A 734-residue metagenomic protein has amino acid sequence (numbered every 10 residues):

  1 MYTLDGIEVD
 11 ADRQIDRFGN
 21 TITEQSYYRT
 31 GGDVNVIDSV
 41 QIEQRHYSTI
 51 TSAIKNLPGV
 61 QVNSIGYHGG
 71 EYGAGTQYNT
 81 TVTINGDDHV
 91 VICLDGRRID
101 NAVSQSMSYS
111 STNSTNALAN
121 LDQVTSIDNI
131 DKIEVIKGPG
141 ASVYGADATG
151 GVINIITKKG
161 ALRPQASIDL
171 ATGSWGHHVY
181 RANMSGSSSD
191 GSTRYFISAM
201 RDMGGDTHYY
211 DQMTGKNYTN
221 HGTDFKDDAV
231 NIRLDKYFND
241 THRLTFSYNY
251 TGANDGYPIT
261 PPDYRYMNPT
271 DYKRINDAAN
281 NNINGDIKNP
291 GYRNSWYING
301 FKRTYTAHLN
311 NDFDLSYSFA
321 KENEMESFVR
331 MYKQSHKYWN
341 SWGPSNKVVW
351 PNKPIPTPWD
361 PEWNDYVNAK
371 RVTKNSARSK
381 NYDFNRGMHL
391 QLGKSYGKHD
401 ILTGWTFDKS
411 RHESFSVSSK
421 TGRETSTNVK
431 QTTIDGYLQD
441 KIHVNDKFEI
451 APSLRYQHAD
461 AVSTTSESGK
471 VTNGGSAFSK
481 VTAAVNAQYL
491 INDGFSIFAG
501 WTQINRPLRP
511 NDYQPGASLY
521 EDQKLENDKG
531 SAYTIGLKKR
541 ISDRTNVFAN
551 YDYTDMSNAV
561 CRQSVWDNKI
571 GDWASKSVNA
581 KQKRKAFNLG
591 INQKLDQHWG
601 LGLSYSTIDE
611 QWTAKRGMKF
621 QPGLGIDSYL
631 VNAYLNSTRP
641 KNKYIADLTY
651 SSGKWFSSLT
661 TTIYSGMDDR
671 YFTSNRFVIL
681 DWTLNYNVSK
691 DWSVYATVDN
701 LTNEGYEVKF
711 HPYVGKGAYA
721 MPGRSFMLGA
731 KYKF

Functional and structural regions predicted by a protein language model:
T23-E24, G31, T51-N101: Extracytoplasmic beta-strand/coil segments of soluble accessory domains associated with Gram-negative outer-membrane
I50-A53, T80-T83, C93, N120-Q123 (+3 more regions): N-terminal periplasmic accessory domains that precede and gate Gram-negative outer-membrane beta-barrel machines
T81-V82, R97-K137: Short acidic/polar hinge/loop motifs at secondary-structure boundaries that mediate gating or recognition
L162-R163, A171, N183-Y305: Periplasmic-side early beta-strands and strand-to-turn transitions of outer-membrane beta-barrels
S185-S189, Y237, S318, D440 (+4 more regions): Conserved C-terminal beta-signal and adjacent last beta-strands/turns of outer-membrane beta-barrel proteins
Y237-T251, G300-S468, T472-N473, L490 (+4 more regions): Face-selective signature of the C-terminal outer-membrane beta-barrel domain
R411-S418, D460-E467, G475, A487-T534 (+6 more regions): Surface-exposed extracellular loop regions of Gram-negative outer-membrane beta-barrel proteins, predominantly
H443-I450, A459, D552-D555, K576-R670 (+1 more regions): Gram-negative outer-membrane beta-barrel transporters
